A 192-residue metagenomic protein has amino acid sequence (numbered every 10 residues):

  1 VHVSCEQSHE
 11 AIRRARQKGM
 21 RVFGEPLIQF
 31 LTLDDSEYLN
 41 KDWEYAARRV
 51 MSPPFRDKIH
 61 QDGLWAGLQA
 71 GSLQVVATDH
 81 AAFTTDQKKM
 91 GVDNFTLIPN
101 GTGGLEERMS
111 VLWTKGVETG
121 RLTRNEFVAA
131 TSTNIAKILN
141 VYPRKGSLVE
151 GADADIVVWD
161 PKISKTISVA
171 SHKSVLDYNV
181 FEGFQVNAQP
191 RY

Functional and structural regions predicted by a protein language model:
V1-V76: Histidine/acidic residue-rich metal-binding segments in metalloenzymes
C5, Q29, A81-F83, P161-S164: Short, glycine-/Ser/Thr-/acidic-enriched flexible segments
Q7, I59-H60, A130, P143 (+1 more regions): Short, conserved clusters of charged catalytic residues that mark active-site and nucleotide-handling motifs
H9, T32, T84-D86, I167: Glycine/Thr-rich phosphate-binding loops of Rossmann-like dinucleotide-binding domains
G19-R21, A70-V75, A136, K145 (+3 more regions): Active-site lining segments that contact anionic ligands and/or coordinate catalytic metals
R48, V75-V76, A82-P161: His/Asp/Glu-enriched, well-ordered alpha-helical/loop segment that forms or immediately abuts the divalent-metal
R48-I59, I98-G104, Y178-A188: A short acidic, glycine-rich active-site loop that binds or catalyzes chemistry on phosphate/adenosine moieties
M90, N94, E150-Y192: C-terminal cap of metal-dependent C-N hydrolases
